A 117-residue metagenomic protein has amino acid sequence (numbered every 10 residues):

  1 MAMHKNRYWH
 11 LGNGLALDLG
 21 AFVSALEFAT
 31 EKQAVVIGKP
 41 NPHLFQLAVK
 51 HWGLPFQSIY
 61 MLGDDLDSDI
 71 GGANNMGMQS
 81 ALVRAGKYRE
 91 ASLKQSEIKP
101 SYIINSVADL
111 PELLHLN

Functional and structural regions predicted by a protein language model:
M1-N117: Asp-based, Mg2+/Mn2+-dependent phosphohydrolase catalytic module
